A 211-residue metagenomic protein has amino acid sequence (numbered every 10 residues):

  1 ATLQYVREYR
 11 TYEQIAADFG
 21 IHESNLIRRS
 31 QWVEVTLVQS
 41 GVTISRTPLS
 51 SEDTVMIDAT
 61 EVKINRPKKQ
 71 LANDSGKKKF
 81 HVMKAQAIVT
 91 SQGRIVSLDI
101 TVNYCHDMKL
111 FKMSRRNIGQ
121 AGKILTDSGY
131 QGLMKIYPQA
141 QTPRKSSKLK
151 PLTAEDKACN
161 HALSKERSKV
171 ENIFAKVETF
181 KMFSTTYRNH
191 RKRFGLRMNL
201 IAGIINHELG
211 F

Functional and structural regions predicted by a protein language model:
A1-T2: Short alpha-helical "packing" element that flanks the helix-turn-helix/winged-helix DNA-binding module
Y5-R7, Y12-F211: Short, well-ordered secondary-structure "scaffold" segments embedded in the functional core of diverse domains
